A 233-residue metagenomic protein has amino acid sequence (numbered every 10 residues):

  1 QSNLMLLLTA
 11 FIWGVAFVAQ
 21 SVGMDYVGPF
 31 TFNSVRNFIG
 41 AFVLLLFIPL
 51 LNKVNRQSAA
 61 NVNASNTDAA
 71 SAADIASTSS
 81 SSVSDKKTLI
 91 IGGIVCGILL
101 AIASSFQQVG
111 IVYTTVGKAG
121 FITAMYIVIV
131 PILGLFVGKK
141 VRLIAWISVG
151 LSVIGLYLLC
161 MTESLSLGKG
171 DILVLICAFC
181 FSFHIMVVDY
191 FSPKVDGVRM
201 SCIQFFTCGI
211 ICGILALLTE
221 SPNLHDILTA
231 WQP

Functional and structural regions predicted by a protein language model:
Q1-V35, G97-I98, I102, F106 (+2 more regions): Glycine-/small-residue-enriched transmembrane alpha-helix faces in small-molecule transporters and effluxers
A16-F17, L51-Q57, N61-N63, I75-T123 (+1 more regions): Specific transmembrane alpha-helical segments of multi-pass solute transporters/efflux pumps, especially DMT/EamA
V18-P29, V109-Y113, Y157-K169, L217-P233: Membrane-interface helix termini and inter-helical loops of multi-pass transporters
G23, F32, R36, G110 (+5 more regions): Hydrophobic/aromatic residues within transmembrane alpha-helices of multi-pass small-molecule transporters
G28-G40, Q108-Y126, K169-C180, A230-P233: Structural signature of hydrophobic alpha-helical transmembrane segments
V43-L51, Y126-I147: C-terminal transmembrane-helix exit sites in multi-pass transporters
L44, V141-M161, F181, C212: Hydrophobic transmembrane alpha-helices of multi-pass small-molecule transport proteins
K87, I91, G120-T123, F136-G155 (+1 more regions): Loop-to-transmembrane alpha-helix entry segments
